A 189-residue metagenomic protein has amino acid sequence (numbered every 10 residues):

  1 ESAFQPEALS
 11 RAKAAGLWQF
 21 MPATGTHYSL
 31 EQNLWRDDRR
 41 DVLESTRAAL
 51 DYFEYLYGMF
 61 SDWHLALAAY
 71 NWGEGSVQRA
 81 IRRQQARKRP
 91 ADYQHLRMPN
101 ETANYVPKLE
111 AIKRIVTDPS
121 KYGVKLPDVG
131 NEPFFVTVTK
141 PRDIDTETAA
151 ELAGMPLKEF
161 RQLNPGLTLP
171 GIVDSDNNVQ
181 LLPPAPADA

Functional and structural regions predicted by a protein language model:
A8-S29, D176: Short, surface-exposed glycine/acidic/tryptophan-bearing loops
H27, Q32-W35, R39-G58, H64-A189: Extracytoplasmic and endomembrane cell-envelope/extracellular-matrix remodeling and assembly machinery
